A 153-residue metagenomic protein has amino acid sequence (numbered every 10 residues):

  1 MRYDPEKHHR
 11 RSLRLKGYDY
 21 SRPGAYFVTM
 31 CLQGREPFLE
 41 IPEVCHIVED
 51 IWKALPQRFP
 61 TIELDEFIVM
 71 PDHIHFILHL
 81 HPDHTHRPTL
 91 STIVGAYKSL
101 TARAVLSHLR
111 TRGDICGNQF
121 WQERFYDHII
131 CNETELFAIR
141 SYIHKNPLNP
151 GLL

Functional and structural regions predicted by a protein language model:
M1-L153: Short catalytic/metal-binding and nucleic-acid-binding patches
